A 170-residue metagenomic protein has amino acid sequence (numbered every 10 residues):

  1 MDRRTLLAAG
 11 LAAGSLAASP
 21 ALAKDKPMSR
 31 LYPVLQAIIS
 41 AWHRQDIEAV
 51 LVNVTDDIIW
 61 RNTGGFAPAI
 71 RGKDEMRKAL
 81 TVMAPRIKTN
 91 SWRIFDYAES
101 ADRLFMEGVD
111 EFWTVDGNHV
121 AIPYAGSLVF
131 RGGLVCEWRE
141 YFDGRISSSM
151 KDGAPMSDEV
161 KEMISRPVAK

Functional and structural regions predicted by a protein language model:
D2, G10-V52, D158-K170: Short, low-complexity N-terminal intrinsically disordered segments enriched in polar/charged residues
P33, T89-N90, H119-I122: Short solvent-exposed loop/turn micro-motifs enriched in small/polar/acidic residues
I38, V50-L51, I58, G72 (+4 more regions): Hydrophobic pocket/interface hotspot
E48-R103: A solvent-exposed, acidic/Ser-Thr-rich amphipathic alpha-helical stretch
P85, F112-V120: Short, cysteine-centered beta-strand-loop-beta hairpins and adjacent loop/turn segments enriched in charged/polar
R93-Y97, P123-L128: Hydrophobic/aromatic beta-strand elements that line small-molecule binding cavities or substrate pockets in beta-rich
L104-E111: Short, well-ordered beta-strand segments in beta-rich or mixed alpha/beta enzyme and ligand-binding folds
R139-K170: Low-complexity, intrinsically disordered terminal/linker segments enriched in charged and Gly/Pro repeats
